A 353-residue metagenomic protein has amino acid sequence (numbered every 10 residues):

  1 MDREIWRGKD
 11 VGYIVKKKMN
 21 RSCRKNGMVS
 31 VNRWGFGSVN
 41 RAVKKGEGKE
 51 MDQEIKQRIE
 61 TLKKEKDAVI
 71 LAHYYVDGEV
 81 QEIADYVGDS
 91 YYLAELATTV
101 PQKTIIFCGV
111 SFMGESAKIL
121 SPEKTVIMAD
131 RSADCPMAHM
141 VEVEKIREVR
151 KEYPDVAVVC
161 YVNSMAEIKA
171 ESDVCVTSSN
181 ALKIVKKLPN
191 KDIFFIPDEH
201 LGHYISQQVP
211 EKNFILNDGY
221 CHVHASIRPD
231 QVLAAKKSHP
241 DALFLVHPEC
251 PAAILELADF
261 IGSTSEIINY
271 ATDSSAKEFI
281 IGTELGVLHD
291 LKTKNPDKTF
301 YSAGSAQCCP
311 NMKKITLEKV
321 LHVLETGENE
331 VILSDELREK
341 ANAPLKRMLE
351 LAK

Functional and structural regions predicted by a protein language model:
R33-E50: Short, Lys/Arg-enriched N-terminal segments with co-localized hydrophobic residues within the first ~10-30 amino acids
M51-I281, L288-H289, T293-K353: Active-site loop-to-helix "anion-binding N-cap" substructures in soluble metabolic enzymes
